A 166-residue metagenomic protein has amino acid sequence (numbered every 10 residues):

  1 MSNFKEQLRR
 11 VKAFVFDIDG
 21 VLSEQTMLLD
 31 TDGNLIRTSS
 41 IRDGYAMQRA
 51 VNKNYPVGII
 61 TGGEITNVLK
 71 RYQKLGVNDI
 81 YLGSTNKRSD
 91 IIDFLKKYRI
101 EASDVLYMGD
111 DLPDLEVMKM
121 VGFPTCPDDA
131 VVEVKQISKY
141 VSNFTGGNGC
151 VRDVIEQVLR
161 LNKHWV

Functional and structural regions predicted by a protein language model:
M1-I18, V166: Non-catalytic pre-domain segments flanking phosphatase-related domains
R10-K12, Y55, S103-D104: Short coil/turn segments at beta-strand junctions that form active-site/ligand-binding loops
I18, G62-G63, S84-T85, D128-V131: Short secondary-structure boundary segments
L22-V51: A positional/architectural concept
I36, K74-L75, D79-I80, R88-V166: Mg2+-dependent phosphoryl-transfer enzymes with acidic/Ser/Thr/Gly-rich catalytic loops
R37-D43, N52, G62, K74 (+2 more regions): Extended, charged amphipathic alpha-helical "stalk" segments
S40-A46, N67-L69, S84-F94, L112: N-terminal active-site wall of soluble small-molecule enzyme domains
M47-K70, L82, M118: Substrate-recognition element of Asp-dependent hydrolases with the DxDx(T/V) motif
